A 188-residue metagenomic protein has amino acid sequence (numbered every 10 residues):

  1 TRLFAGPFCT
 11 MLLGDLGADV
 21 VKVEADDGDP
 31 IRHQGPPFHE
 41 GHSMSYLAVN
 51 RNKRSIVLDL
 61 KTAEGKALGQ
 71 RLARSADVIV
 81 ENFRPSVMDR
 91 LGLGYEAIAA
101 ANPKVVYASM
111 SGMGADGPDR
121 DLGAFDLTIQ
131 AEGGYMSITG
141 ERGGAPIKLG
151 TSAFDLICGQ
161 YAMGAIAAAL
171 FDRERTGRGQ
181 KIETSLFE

Functional and structural regions predicted by a protein language model:
T1-R178: N-terminal helix-loop segment corresponding to the beta1-alpha1 unit of nucleotide/adenylate-binding folds
G179-F187: Beta-strand segments within the central parallel beta-sheet cores of soluble alpha/beta enzyme folds
